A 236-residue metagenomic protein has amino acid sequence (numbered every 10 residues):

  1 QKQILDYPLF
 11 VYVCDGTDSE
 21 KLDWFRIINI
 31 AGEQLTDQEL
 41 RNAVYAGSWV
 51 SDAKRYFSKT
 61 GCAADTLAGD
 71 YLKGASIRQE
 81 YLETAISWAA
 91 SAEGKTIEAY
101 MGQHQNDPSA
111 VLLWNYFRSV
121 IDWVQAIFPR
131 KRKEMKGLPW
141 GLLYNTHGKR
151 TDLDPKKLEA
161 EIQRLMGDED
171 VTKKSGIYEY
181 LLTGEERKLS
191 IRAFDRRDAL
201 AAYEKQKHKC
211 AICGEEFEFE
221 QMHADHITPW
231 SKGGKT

Functional and structural regions predicted by a protein language model:
Q1-K2, C210-E215: Intrinsically disordered, low-complexity boundary segments flanking structured domains
K2-E185: Solvent-exposed functional surfaces
L5-P8, Q206, H223: A generic structural signal for well-ordered coil/turn residues at beta-strand boundaries that shape enzyme active-site
T17, D195, Y203, G234-K235: Active-site-proximal structural scaffolding
A31, S190, H223: Glycine-rich, flexible loop/turn motifs
E169-I212: Short, charged surface segments at domain edges that flank catalytic/cofactor-binding sites
A202, G214-T236: Histidine-centered nuclease catalytic patch
